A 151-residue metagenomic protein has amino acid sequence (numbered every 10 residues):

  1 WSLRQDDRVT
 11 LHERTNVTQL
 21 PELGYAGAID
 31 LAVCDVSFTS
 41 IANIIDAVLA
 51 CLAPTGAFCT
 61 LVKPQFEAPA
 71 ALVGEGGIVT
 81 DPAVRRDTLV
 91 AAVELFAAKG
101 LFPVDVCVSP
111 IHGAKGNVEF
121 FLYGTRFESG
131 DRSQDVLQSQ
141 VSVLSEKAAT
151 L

Functional and structural regions predicted by a protein language model:
W1-T39, N43: S-adenosyl-L-methionine
V17-T18, P64-A68, P110-I111: Short "lid" loop at the C-terminus of a central beta-strand within the Rossmann-like core of SAM-dependent
A42-C59: A short glycine-rich, Lys/Arg-flanked "PGG" loop and its adjoining helix->strand segment in the class I
K63, G116: Residue-level signal for inorganic ion chemistry
P64-D81: Short, glycine-/aromatic-enriched active-site segment of Class I SAM-dependent methyltransferases
R85-K99: Short alpha-helix
L101-P110: Conserved S-adenosyl-L-methionine
V118, T125-L151: Flexible, glycine-/basic-rich loop-and-beta segments that form/coincide with the SAM-dependent methyltransferase
